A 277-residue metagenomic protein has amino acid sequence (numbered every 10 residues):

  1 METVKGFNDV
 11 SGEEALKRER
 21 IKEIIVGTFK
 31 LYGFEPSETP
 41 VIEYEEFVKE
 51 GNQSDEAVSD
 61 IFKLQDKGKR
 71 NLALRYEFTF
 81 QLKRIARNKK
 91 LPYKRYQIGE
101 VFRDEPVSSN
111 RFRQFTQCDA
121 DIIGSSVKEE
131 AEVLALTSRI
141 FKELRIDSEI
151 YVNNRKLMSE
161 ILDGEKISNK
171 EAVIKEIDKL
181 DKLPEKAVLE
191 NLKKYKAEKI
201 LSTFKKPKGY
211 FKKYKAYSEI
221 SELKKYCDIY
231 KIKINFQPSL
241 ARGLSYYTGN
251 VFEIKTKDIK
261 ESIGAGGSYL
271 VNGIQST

Functional and structural regions predicted by a protein language model:
M1-R75, F80, N88, A131: TRNA-binding/sensing appendages of the translation machinery
E13, K17, R70-R75, S125-E129 (+5 more regions): Catalytic cores of large soluble enzymes that bind and process phosphate-bearing ligands
K17-Y32, E43-Y44, F78-N88, R95-D147 (+1 more regions): Positively charged, Gly/Ser-enriched RNA/tRNA-binding surfaces
T39-V58, N153-D163, L240-G249: Beta-rich nucleic-acid/ligand-interaction surfaces
A57-D66, I167-V188, I259: Acidic, His- and aromatic-enriched active-site or binding-groove loops in soluble protein domains that engage sugars
D147-N153: Cytochrome P450
